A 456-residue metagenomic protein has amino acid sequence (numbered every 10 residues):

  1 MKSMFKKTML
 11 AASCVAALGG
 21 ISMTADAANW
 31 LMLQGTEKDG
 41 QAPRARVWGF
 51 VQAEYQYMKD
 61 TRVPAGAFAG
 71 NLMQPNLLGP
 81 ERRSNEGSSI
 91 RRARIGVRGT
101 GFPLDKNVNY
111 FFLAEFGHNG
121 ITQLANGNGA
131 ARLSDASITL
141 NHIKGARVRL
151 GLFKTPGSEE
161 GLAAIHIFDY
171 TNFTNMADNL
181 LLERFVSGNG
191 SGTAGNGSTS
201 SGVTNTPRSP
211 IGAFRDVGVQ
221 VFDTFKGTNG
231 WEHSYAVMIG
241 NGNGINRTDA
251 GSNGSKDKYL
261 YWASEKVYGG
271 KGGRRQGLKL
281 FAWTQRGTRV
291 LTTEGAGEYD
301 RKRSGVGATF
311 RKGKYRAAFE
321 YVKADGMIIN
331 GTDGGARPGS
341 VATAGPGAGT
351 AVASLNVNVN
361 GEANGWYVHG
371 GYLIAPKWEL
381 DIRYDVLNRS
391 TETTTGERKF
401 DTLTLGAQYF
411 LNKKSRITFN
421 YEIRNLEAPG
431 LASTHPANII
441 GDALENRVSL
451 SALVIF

Functional and structural regions predicted by a protein language model:
M1-D26: Gram-negative bacterial Sec-dependent N-terminal signal peptides
K2-F5, G40, R62, E81-R82 (+1 more regions): Outer-membrane beta-barrel pore domains
S22, I245, T288-T292: Short amphipathic alpha-helical segments at helix boundaries and their inter-helical linkers
M23, K106, A146, Q276-L278: Residue-level signal for beta-strand positions within conserved beta-sheet cores that form or flank
N29-V63, M73-I245, S252-Y259, A263-G270 (+2 more regions): Outer membrane beta-barrel
A67-L72, G295: Solvent-exposed, glycine/polar-rich loop segments of beta-barrel outer-membrane systems
S209-A213, A250-D257, A296-D300, G307 (+1 more regions): Short, contiguous, pocket-lining structural segments that sit at or immediately flank catalytic/ligand-binding sites
D249-A250, I439: Surface-exposed, low-complexity loop segments enriched in small/polar and acidic residues
